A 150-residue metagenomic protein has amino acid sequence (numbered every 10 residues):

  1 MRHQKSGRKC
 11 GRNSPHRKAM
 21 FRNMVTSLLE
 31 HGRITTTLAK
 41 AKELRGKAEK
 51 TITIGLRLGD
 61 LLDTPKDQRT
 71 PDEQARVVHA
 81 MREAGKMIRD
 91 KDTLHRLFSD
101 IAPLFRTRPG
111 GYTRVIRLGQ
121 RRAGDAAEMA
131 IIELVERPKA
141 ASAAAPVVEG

Functional and structural regions predicted by a protein language model:
M1-C10, P15-A19, N23-G150: Structured, basic alpha/beta domains of bacterial-type, RNA-associated proteins
